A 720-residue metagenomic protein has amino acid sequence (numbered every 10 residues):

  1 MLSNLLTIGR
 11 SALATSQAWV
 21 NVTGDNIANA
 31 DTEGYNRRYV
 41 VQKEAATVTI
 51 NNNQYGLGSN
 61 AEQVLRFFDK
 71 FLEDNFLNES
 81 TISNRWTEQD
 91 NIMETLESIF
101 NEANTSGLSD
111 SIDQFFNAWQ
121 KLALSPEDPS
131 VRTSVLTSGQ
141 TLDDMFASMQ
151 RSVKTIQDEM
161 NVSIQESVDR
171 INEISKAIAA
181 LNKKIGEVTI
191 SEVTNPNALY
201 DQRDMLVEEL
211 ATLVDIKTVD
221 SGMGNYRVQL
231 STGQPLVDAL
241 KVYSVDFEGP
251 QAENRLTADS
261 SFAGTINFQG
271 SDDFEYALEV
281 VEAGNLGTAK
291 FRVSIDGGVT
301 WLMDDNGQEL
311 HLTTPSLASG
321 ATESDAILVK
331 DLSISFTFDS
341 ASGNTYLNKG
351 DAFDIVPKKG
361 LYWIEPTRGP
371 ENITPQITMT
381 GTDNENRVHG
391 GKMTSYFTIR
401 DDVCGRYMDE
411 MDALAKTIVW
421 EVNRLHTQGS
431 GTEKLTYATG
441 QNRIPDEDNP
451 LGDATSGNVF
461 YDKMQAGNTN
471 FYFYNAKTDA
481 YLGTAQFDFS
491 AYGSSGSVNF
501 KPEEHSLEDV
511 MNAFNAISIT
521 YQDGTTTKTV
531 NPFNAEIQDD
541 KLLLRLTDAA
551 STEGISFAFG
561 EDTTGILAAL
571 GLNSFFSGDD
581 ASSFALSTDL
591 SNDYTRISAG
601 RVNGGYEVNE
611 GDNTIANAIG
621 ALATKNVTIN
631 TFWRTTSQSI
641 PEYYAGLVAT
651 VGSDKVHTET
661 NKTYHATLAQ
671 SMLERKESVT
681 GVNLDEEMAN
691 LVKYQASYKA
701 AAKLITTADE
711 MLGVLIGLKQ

Functional and structural regions predicted by a protein language model:
M1-Q720: Structural signature of extracellular appendage/secretion-system components
